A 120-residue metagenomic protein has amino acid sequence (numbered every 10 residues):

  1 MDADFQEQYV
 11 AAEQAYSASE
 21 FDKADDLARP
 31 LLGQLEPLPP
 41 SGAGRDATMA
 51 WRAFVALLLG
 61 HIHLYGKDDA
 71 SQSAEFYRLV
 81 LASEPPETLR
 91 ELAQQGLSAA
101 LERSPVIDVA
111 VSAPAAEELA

Functional and structural regions predicted by a protein language model:
D4, Y16, L64-Y65, P85: Hydrophobic/aromatic side-chain positions at a characteristic register within alpha-helices of tetratricopeptide repeats
A15, A56, H63-L64, L101: Residue at a conserved register position within TPR or TPR-like alpha-solenoid repeats
S19, K67-D68: Residue-level detector of the short coil/turn that links helix A to helix B within each tetratricopeptide repeat
Q34-M49, S83, E87-R90: Flexible helix-coil transition and linker loops at the boundaries of alpha-helical arrays
